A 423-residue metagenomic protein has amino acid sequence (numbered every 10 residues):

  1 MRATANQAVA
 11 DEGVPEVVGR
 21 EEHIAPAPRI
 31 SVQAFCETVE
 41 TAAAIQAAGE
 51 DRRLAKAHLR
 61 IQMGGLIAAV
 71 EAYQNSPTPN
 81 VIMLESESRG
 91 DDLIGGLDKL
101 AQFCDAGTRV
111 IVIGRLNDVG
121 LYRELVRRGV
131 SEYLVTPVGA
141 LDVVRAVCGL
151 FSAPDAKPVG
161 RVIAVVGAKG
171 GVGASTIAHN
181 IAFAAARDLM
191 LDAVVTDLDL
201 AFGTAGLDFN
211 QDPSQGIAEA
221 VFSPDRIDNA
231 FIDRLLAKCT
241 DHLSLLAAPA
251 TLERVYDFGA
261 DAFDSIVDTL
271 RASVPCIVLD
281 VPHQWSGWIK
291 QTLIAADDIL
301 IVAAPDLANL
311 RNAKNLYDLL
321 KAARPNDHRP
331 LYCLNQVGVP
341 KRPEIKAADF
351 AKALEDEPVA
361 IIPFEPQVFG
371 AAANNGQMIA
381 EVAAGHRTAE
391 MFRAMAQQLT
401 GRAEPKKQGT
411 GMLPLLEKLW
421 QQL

Functional and structural regions predicted by a protein language model:
L66-V70, T78-L100: Conserved phosphotransfer microenvironments
V138-A146: C-terminal output helix
R161-L207: Walker A/P-loop phosphate-binding motif and the immediately C-terminal alpha-helix
D188-L245: Phosphate-binding loop that captures ATP/GTP phosphates
I217, N375-E390: C-terminal boundary of histidine-terminating zinc-finger modules
A247-I289: Phosphate-binding/switch loop-helix module in NTP-utilizing enzymes
T269, S286-L307: Inter-motif core of Ras-like GTPase G domains
V337-G338, A351-I379, F392: Beta-strand-loop-alpha "switch" segments that mediate conformational coupling across diverse proteins
